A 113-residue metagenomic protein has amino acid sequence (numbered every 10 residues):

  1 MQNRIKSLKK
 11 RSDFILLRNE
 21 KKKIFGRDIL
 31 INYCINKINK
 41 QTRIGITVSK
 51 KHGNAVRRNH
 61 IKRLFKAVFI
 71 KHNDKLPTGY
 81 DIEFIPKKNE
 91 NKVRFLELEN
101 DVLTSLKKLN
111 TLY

Functional and structural regions predicted by a protein language model:
M1-Y113: Positively charged, solvent-exposed patches that mediate nucleic-acid binding
